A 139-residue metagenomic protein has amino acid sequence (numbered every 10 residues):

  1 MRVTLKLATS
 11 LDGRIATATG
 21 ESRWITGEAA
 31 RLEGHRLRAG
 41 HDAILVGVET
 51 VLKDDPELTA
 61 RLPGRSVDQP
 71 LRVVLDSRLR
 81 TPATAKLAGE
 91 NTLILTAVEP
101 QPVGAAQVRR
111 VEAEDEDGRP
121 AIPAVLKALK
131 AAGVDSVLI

Functional and structural regions predicted by a protein language model:
R2-L11, I15-S136: Active-site ligand-binding patch in enzyme domains
I139: Gly/Thr-rich phosphate-binding loop signature of adenosyl cofactor/nucleotide-binding cores
